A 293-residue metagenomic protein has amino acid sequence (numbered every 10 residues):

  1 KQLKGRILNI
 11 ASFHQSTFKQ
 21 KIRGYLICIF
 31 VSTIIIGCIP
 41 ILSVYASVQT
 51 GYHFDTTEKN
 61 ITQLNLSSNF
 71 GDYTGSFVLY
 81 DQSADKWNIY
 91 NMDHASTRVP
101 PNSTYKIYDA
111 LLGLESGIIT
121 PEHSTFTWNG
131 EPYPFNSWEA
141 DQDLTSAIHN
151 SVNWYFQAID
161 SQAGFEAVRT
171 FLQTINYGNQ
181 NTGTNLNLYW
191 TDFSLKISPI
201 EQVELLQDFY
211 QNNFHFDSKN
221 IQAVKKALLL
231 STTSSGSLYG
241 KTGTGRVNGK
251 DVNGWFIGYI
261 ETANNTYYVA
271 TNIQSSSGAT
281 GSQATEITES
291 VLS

Functional and structural regions predicted by a protein language model:
K1-S47: Hydrophobic topogenic segments
V44-G71, R98, S161-E166, Y210-S234 (+1 more regions): Structured C-terminal helix/loop/strand segments within mature extracytoplasmic catalytic/sensor domains
G71-D81: Short N-terminal helix-loop-first-beta-strand/juxtamembrane motif that initiates sensory/input modules
S83-S96: Short, conserved catalytic-motif segment at the N-terminal edge
R98-H123, A147, V269: Active-site SXXK
L114-E131, D217-I221: Short, well-structured active-site flanking segments
T125-S146, L172-Q180: Active-site helix/loop module of the DD-peptidase/beta-lactamase fold, centered on the serine-lysine SxxK catalytic
L144, F156-L206: Mid-domain, small-residue-enriched loop/turn segments at the edges of structured enzyme/sensor domains
